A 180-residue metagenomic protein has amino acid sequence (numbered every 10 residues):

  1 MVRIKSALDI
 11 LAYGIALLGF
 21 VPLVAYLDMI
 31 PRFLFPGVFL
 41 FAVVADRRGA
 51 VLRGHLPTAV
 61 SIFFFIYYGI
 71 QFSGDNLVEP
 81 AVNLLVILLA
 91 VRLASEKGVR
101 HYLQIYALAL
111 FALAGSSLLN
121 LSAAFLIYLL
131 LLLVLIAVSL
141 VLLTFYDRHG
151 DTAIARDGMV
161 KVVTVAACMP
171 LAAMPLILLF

Functional and structural regions predicted by a protein language model:
M1-F180: Helix-boundary/low-complexity linker signature
